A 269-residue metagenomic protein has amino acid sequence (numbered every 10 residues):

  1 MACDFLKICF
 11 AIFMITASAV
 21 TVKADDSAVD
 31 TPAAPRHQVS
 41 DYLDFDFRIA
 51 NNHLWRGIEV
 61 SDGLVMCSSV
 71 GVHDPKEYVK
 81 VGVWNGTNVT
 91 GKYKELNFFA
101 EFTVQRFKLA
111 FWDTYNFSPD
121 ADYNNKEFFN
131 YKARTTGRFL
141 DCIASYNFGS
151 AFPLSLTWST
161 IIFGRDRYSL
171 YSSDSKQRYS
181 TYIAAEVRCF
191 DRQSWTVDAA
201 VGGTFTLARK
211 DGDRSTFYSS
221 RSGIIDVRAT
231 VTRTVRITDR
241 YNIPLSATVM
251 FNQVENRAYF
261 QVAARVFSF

Functional and structural regions predicted by a protein language model:
M1-Y42: Cleavable N-terminal export/targeting peptides
V29-H73: Outer-membrane beta-barrel initiation region
R36, D46, S69-H73, F99-T103 (+6 more regions): Transmembrane beta-barrel domains of outer membrane proteins
D41, D62-M66, K92-L96, T103 (+4 more regions): Residues that define the transmembrane beta-barrel architecture of outer-membrane proteins
D44-A50, S69-G71, K80-G86, E101 (+5 more regions): Transmembrane beta-strands of outer-membrane beta-barrel proteins
G57-S61, G91-N97, D120-F129, D166-S173 (+2 more regions): Outer-membrane beta-barrel translocator domains and adjoining extracellular loop/strand segments of Gram-negative
K76, G149-P153, T157-P244, F251-E255 (+1 more regions): Outer-membrane beta-barrel transmembrane domain signature
V79-T103, K108-Y131, R209, R221: Surface-exposed loop and membrane-interface regions of Gram-negative outer-membrane beta-barrel proteins
